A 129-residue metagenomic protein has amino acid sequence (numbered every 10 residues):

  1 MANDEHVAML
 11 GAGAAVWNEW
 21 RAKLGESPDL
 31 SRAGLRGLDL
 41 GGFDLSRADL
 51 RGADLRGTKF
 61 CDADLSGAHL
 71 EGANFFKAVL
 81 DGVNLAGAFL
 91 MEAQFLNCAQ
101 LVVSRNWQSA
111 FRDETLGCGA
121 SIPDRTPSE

Functional and structural regions predicted by a protein language model:
E5-A8, A12-E129: Tandem repeat scaffolds
